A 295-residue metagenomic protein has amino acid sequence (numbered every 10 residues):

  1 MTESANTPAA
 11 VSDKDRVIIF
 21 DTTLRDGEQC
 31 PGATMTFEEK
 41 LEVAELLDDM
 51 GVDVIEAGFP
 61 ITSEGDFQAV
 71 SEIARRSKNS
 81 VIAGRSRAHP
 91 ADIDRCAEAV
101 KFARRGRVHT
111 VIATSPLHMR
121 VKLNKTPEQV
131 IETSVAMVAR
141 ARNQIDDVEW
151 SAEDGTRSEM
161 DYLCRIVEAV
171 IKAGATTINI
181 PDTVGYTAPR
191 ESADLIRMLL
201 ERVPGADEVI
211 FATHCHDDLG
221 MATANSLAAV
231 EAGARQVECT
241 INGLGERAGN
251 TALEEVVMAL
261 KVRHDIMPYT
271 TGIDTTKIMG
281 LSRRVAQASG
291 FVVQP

Functional and structural regions predicted by a protein language model:
M1-P295: Catalytic cores and adjacent flexible loops of soluble metabolic enzymes that perform enolate/carbanion chemistry on
